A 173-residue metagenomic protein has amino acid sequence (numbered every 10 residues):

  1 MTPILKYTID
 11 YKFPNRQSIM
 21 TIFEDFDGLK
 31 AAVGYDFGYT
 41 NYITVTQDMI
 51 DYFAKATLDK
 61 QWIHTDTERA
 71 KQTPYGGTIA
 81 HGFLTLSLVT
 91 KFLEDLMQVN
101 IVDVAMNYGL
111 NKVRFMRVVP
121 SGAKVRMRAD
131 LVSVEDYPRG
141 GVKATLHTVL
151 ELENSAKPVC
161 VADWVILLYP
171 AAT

Functional and structural regions predicted by a protein language model:
L5, I9, T90-F92, N154: Generic low-complexity, intrinsically disordered sequence content enriched in small uncharged/hydrophobic residues
K6-I19: Short, Lys/Arg-enriched N-terminal segments with co-localized hydrophobic residues within the first ~10-30 amino acids
S18-N107, T173: Hot-dog-fold acyl-thioester-processing enzymes
I19-A32, V118-T173: HotDog/MaoC-like acyl-thioester-processing domains
L110-F115: Short alpha-helix capping/helix-loop boundary micro-motifs
